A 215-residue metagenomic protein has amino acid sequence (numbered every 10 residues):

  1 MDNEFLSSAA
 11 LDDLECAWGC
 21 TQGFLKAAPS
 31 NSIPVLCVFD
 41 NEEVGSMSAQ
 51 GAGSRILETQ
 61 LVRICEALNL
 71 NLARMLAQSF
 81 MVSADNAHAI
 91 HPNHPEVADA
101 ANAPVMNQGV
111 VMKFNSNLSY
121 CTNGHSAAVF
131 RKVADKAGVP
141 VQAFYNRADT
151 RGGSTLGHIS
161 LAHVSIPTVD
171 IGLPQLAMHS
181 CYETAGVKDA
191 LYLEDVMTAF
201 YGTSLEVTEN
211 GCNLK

Functional and structural regions predicted by a protein language model:
M1-D2, S46-G51, P92-E96, Y182-E183: Short acidic, glycine/serine/threonine-rich loops at helix termini
M1-S7, P174-A177: Glycine/charged-rich beta-loop-alpha catalytic/anionic-binding loops adjacent to active sites
S7-M47, G53, T59, V196: Alpha-helical metal-binding/catalytic segments enriched in His/Glu/Asp
L25-V38, L173-K215: His/Asp/Glu-rich mid-to-C-terminal helical/loop segments that flank catalytic regions of hydrolases
S30-L36, L68-Q78, A137-A148, L205-L214: Flexible, glycine/charged-enriched surface loops at secondary-structure junctions
F39-Q50, R147-G157: Beta-rich nucleic-acid/ligand-interaction surfaces
S54-V82: A glycine-rich helix N-cap at a beta->alpha junction
A87-Y182, T208: Active-site-adjacent substrate-binding region of metalloamidase/peptidase-like peptide-processing proteins
